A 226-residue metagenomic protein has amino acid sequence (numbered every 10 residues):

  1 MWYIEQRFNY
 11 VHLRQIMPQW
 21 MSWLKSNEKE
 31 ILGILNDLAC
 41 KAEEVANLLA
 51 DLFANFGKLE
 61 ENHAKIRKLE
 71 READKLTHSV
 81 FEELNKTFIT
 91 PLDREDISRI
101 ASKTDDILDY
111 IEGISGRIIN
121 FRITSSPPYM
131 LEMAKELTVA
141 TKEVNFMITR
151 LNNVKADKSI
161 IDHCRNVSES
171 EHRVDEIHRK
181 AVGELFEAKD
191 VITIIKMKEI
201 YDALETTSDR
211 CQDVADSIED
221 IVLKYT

Functional and structural regions predicted by a protein language model:
R14-T226: Cytosolic, long alpha-helical scaffolding segments
